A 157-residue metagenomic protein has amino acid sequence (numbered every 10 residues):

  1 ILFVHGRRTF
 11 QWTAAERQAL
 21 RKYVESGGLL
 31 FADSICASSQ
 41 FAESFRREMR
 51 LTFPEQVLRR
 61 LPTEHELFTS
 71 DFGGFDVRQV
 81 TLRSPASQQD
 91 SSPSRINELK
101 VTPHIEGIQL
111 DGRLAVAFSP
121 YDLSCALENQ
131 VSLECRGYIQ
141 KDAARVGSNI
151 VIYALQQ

Functional and structural regions predicted by a protein language model:
I1, H5, A14-E16, H65 (+2 more regions): Solvent-exposed, flexible loop/coil residues
I1, H5-T9, L123-Q157: Aromatic-Pro/Gly-enriched surface loop or interdomain linker that acts as a lid/target-recognition segment
I1-V4, L29-D33, V57-R60, A115-F118: Structural recognition of the beta-strand scaffold that forms the well-ordered cores of secreted hydrolase catalytic
F3-A42: Short alpha-beta junction capping motif
V4-H5, F10-Q11, Q89-S91, I96-E98 (+1 more regions): Mixed-charge, polar/low-complexity N-terminal
G6, G28, M49-R60, A154-Q157: Sec/Tat-exported extracytoplasmic proteins
R21-V24, R50-T52, V77-V80, E134-I139: Short, low-complexity, polar/charged sequence segments that are solvent-exposed and flexible
F41-N129, A144, S148: An acidic, glycine-rich "communication" segment
